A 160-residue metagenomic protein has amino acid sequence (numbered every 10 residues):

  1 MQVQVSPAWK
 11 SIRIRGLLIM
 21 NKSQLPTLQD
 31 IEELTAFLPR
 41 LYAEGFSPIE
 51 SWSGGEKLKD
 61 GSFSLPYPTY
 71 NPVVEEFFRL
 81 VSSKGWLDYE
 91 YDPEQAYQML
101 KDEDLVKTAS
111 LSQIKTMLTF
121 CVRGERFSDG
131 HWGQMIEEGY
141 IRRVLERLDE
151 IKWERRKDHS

Functional and structural regions predicted by a protein language model:
Q2-Q4: Low-complexity, intrinsically disordered or signal/transmembrane-proximal segments
S6-I19: Short, Lys/Arg-enriched N-terminal segments with co-localized hydrophobic residues within the first ~10-30 amino acids
N21-L87: Short terminal alpha-helical segments
F46-S53, L105-T108, R123-M135: Charged, low-complexity interaction regions
S51-S62, L111-F127: Amphipathic, non-membrane alpha-helical rod segments
E90-P93: Low-complexity, small/polar and acidic-rich linker and loop segments
A96-L111: Short, charge/polar-rich alpha-helical segments
T116-H159: Amphipathic alpha-helical binding modules
